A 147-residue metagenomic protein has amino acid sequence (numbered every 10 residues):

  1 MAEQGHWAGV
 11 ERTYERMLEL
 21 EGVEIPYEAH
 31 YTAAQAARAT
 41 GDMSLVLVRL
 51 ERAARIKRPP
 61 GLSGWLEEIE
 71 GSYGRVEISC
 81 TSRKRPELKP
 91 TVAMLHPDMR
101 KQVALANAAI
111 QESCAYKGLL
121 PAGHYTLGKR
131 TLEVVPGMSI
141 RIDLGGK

Functional and structural regions predicted by a protein language model:
E3-W7, E11-E15, Y31, A39-K57 (+1 more regions): Short loop/turn and low-complexity linker motifs enriched in small/turn-promoting residues
L20-G22, R55-I56: Structural marker of alpha-solenoid helical repeat scaffolds
E21-I25, C114: Short, charged helix-to-loop "capping" segments that act as catalytic/coupling loops
I25-Y27, P60: Helix-start (N-cap) detector for alpha-helical repeat units in TPR-like alpha-solenoids, especially tetratricopeptide
